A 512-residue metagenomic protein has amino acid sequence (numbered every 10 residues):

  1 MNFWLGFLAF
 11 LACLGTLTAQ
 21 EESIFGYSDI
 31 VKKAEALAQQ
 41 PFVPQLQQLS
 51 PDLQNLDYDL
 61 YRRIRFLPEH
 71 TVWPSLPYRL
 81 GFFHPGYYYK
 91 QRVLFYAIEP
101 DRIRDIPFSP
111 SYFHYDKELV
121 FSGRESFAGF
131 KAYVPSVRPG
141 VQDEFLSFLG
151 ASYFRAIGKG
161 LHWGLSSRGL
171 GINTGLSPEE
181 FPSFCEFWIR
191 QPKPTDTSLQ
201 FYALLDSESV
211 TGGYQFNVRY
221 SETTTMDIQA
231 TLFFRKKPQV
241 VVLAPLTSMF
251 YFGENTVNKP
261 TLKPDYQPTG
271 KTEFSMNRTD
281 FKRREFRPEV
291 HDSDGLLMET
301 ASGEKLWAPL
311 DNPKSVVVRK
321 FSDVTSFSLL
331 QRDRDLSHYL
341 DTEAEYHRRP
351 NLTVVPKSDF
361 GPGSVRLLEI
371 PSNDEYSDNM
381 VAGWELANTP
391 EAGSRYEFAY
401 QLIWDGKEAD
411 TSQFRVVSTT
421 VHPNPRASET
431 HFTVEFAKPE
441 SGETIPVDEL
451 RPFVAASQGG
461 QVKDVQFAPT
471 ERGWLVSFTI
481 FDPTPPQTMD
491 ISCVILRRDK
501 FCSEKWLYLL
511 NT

Functional and structural regions predicted by a protein language model:
M1-W4: Positively charged n-region of N-terminal signal peptides that target proteins for export
G6-G15: Bacterial N-terminal signal peptides
Q20-Y58, R62-L67, F83, H338-T512: Terminal accessory/anchoring regions of large secretory-pathway or extracellular enzymes
Y27-S28, K32-L176, P268, R278-F281: Solvent-exposed N-terminal domain segments of exported/luminal and surface proteins
D59, L146-S147, L165, L243 (+3 more regions): A contiguous, surface-exposed recognition patch within enzymatic or periplasmic domains that forms
V93, L199-F201, G212-F216, M226-I228 (+5 more regions): Hydrophobic residues positioned within well-ordered beta-strands of beta-sheet architectures
G164-S221, G361-R366, S377: Extended, loop-rich substrate-binding clefts of extracytoplasmic carbohydrate-active enzymes
A203-F252: Acidic, contiguous internal or C-terminal segments within carbohydrate-active enzymes that form a structured patch used
